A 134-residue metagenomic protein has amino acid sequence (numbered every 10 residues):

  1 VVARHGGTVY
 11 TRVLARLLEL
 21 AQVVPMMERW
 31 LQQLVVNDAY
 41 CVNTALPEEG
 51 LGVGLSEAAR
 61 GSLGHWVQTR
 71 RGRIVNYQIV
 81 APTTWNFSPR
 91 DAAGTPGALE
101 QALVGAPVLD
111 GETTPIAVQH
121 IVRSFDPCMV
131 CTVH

Functional and structural regions predicted by a protein language model:
V1-H134: Metal/cofactor-centered catalytic core regions of large enzymes
